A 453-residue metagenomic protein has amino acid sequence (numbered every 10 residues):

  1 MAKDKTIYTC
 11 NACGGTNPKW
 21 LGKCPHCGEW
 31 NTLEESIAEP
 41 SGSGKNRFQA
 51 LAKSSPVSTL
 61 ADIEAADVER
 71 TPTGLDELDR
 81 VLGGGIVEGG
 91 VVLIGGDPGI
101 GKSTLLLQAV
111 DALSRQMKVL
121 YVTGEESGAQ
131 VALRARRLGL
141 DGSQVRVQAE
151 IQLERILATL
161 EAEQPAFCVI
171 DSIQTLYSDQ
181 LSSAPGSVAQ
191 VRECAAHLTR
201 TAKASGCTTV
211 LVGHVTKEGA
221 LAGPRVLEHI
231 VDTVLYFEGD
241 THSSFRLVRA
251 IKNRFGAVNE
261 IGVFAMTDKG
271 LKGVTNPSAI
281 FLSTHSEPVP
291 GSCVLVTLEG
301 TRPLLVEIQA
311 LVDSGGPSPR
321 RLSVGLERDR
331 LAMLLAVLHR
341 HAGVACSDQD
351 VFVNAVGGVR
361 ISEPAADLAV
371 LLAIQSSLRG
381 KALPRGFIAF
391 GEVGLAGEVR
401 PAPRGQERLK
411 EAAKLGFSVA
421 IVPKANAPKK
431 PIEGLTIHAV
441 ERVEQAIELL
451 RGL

Functional and structural regions predicted by a protein language model:
A2-A12, T16-R80, V87-L93, I100-V110 (+5 more regions): Peripheral, non-AAA+ core regions of ATP-driven protein-machinery
D97, G124: P-loop (Walker A) phosphate-binding loop of NTP-binding proteins
V119-T123: Conserved RecA-like ASCE P-loop NTPase motor core of nucleic-acid helicases/translocases
G128: Divalent metal-dependent catalytic cores for phosphoryl transfer on phosphate-bearing substrates
